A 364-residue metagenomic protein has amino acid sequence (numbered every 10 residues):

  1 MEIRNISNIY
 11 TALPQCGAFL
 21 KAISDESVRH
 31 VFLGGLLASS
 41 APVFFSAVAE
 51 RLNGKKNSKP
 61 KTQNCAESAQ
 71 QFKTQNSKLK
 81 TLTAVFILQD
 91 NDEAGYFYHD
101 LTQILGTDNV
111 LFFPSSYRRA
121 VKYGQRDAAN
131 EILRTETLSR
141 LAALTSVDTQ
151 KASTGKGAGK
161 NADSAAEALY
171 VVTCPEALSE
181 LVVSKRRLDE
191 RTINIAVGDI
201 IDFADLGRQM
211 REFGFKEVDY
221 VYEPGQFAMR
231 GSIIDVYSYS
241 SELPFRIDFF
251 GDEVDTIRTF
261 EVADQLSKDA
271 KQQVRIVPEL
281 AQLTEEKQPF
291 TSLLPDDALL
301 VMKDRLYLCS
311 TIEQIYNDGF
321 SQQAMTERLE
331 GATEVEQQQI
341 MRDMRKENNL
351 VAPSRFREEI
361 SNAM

Functional and structural regions predicted by a protein language model:
M1-K73, K80-M364: ASCE RecA-like P-loop NTPase motor cores that couple ATP hydrolysis to mechanical translocation on nucleic acids
